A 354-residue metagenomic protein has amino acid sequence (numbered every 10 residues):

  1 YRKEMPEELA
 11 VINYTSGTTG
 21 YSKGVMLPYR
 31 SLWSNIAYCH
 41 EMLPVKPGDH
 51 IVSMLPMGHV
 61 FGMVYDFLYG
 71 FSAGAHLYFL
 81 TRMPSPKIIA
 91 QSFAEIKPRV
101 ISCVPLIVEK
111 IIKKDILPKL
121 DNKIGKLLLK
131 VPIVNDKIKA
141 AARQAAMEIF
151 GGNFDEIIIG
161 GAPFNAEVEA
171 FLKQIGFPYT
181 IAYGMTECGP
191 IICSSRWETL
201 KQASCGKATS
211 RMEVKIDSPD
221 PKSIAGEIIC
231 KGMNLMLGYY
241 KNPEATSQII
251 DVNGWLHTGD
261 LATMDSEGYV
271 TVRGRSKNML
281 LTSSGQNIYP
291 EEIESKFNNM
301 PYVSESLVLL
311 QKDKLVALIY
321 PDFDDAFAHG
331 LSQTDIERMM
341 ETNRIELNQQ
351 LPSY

Functional and structural regions predicted by a protein language model:
Y1-Y14, Y21, P44-H50: Conserved pre-ATP/AMP-binding loop-to-beta segment of ANL
L9, T15-T18, I51, I101 (+2 more regions): Conserved S/T- and glycine-rich ATP-binding loop of Class I adenylate-forming
A10-S34: Conserved AMP-binding A3 loop
T15, K215, K222-T282: Conserved ATP-binding/catalytic segment of the ANL
W33-H50, M57-Q144, P178: Conserved AMP-binding/adenylation subdomain of ANL enzymes
Y78-L80, N153, I157-I159, A166-G226 (+2 more regions): Conserved ATP-binding loop and adjacent catalytic segment of the adenylate-forming AMP-binding
R99-S102, I112-L200, S304: Gly/Ser/Thr-rich phosphate-binding loop
G232, L237-G238, L261-Y354: AMP-binding/adenylate-forming catalytic core of the ANL superfamily
